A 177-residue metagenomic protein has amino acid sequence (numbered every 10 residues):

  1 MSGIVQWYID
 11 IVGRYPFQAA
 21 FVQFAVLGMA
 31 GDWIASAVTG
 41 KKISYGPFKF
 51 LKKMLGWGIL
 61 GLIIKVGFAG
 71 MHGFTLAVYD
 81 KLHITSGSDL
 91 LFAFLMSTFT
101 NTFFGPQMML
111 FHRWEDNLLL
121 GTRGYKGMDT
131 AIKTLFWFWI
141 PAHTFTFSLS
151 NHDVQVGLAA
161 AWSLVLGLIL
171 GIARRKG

Functional and structural regions predicted by a protein language model:
M1-G177: Juxtamembrane/disordered regions of integral membrane proteins
